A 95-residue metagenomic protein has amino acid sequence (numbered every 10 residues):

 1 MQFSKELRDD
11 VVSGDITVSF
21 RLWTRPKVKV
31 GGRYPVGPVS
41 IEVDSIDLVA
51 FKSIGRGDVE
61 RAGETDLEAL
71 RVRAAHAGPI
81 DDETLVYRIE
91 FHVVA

Functional and structural regions predicted by a protein language model:
M1-A95: Mixed-charge, low-complexity intrinsically disordered regions
